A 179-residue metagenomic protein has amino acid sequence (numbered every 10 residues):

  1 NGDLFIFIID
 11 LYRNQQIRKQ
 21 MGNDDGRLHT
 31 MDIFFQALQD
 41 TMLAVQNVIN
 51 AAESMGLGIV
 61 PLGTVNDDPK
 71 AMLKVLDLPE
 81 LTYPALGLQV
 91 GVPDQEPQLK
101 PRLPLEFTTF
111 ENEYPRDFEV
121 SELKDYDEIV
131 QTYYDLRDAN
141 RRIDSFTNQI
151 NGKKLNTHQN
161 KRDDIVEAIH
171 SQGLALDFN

Functional and structural regions predicted by a protein language model:
N1-N179: Acidic, surface-exposed loops and disordered segments
